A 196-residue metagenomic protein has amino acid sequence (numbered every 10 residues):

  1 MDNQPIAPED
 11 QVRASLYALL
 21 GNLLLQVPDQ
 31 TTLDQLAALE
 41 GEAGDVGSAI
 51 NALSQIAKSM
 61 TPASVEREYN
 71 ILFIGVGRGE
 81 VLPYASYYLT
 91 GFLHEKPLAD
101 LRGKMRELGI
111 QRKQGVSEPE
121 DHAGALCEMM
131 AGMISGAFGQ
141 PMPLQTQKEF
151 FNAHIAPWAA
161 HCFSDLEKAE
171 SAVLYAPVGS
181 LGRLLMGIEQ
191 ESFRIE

Functional and structural regions predicted by a protein language model:
M1-E196: Surface/interface-facing alpha-helical segments and adjacent flexible terminal/loop regions used for partner/assembly
